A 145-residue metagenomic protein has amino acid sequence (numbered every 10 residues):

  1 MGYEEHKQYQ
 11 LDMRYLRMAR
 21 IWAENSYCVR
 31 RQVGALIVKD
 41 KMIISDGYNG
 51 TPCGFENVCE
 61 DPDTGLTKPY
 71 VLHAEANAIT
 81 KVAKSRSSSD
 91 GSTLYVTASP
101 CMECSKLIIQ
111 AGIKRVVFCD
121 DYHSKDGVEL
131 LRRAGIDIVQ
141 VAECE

Functional and structural regions predicted by a protein language model:
M1-E145: Zinc-dependent deaminase catalytic domain
